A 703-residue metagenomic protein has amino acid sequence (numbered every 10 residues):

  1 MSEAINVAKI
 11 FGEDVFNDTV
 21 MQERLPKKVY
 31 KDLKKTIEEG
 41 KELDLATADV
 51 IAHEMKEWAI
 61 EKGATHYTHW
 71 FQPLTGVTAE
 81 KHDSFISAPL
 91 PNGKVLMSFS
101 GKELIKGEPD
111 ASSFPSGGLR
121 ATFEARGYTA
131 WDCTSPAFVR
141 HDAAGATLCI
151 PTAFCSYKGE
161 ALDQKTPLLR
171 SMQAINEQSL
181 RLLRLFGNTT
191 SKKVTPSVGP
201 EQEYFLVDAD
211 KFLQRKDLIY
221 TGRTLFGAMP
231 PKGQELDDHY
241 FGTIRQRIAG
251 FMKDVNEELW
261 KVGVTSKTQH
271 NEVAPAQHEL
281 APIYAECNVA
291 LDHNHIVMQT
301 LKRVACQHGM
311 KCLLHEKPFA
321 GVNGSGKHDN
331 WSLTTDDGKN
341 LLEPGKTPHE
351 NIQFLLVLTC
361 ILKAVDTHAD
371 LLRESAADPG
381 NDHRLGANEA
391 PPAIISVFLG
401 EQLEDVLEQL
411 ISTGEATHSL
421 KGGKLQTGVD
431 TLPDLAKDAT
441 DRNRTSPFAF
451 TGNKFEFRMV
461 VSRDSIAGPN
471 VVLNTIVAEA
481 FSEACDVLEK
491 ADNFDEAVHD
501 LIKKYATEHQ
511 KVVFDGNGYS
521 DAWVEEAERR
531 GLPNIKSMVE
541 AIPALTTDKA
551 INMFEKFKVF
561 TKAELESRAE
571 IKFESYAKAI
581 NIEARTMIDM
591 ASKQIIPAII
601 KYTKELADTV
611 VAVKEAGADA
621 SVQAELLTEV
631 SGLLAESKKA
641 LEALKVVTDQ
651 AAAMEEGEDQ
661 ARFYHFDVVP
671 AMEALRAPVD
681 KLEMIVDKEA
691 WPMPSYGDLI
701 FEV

Functional and structural regions predicted by a protein language model:
M1-K9, F701-V703: Basic/polar N-terminal segments that are highly enriched at the extreme N-terminus, encompassing both cleavable
I10-A125: Active-site core of metal-dependent hydrolases
T47, F71, S100, P282 (+5 more regions): Active-site proximal loops enriched in glycine and acidic residues that flank catalytic Cys/His/Asp and coordinate
A64, T68-W70, H293-Q307, L333 (+3 more regions): Hydrophobic/aromatic-rich, well-ordered segments within soluble, folded domains that form packed cores
G76-N92, P109-S112, G117, R215 (+5 more regions): Short linear, low-complexity motifs centered on an aromatic residue
A125-L314, N323-G326, L333-E570: Glycine-rich, acidic/polar active-site loops that bind/position phosphate-bearing ligands
I219, N294, E316-K317, E343-T347 (+5 more regions): Composition- and surface-driven signal marking solvent-exposed, interaction-prone regions in large proteins
I502, T507-V703: C-terminal amphipathic alpha-helical interaction region
